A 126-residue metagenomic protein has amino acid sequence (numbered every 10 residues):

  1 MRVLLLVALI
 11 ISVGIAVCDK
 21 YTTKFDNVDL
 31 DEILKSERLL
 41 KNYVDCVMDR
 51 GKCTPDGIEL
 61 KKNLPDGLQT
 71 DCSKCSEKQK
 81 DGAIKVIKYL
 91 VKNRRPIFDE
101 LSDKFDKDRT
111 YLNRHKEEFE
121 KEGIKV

Functional and structural regions predicted by a protein language model:
M1-C18: Cleavable N-terminal signal peptides of Sec/SRP-targeted secreted and luminal proteins
D19-V126: Folded extracytoplasmic luminal domains of secretory or organellar precursors
